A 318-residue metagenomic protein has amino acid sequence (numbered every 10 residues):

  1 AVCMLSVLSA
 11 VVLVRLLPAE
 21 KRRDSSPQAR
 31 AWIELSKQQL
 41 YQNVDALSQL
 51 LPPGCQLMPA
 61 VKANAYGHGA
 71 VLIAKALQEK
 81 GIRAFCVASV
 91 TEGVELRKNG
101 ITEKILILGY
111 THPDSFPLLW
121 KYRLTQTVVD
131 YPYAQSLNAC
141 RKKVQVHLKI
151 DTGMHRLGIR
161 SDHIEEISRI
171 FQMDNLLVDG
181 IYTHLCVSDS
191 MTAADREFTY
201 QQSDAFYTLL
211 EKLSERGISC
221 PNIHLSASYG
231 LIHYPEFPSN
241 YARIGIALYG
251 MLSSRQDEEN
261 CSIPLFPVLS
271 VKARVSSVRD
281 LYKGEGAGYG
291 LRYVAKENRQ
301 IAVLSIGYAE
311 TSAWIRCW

Functional and structural regions predicted by a protein language model:
A1-A19: Terminal signal-anchor or tail-anchor transmembrane helices that tether membrane-associated enzymes to cellular
C3, D280-W318: C-terminal accessory subdomain/extension
L16-Q28: Ser/Thr/Pro/Gly-rich low-complexity linker/stalk segments immediately outside membranes or between
S26-P27, A31-Q42, P53-H224, F237: Active-site-proximal beta-alpha core segment in soluble small-molecule metabolic enzymes
E92, H112, G230, Y249 (+2 more regions): Short, glycine-/Ser/Thr-/acidic-enriched flexible segments
E103, Y122, L269-V271, N298-A302: A generic structural signal for short beta-strands and their flanking turns/coil linkers
I150-T152, Y182-V187, A227, I246 (+3 more regions): Short, structured patches in soluble enzyme cores that scaffold and shape functional sites
T199-E297: Anionic-ligand-binding alpha/beta catalytic cores of soluble enzymes and soluble regulatory domains that recognize
